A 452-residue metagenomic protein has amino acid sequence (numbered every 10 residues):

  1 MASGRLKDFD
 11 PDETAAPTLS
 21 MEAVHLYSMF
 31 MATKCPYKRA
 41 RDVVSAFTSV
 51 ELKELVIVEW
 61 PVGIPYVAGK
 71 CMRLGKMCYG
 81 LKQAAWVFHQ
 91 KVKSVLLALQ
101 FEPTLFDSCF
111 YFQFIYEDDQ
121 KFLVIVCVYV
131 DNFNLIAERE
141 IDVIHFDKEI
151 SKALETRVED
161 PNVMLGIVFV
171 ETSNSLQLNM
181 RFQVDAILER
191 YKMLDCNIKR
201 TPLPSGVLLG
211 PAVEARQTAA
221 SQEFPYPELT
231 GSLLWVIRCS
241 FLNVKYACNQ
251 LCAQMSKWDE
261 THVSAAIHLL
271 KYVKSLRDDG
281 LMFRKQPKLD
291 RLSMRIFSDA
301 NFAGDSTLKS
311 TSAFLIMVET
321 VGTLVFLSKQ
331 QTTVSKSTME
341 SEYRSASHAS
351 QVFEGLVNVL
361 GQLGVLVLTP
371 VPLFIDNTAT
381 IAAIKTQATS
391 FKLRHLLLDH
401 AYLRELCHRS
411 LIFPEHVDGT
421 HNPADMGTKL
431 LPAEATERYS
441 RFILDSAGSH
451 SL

Functional and structural regions predicted by a protein language model:
M1-C127, F133-A153: Metal/cofactor- and membrane transport-associated sequence elements
L6-D8, A253, M317-R344: A short, polar/acidic, helix/strand-boundary loop motif
Y27, D42, V58, G80 (+20 more regions): Mobile genetic element proteins and their domesticated derivatives, centered on retroelements and DNA transposons
Y27-S28, E159-L281, D418, M426-T428: C-terminal reverse transcriptase regions that engage the nucleic-acid substrate
S28-Y37, K271-S298, V367: Structured nucleic-acid-interacting core domains from mobile-element enzymes and related host factors, especially RNase
R39-V43, S232, R291-D305: Two-metal-ion RNase H-like nuclease active-site motif
L234, N301-V321: Acidic, metal-ligating active-site segments
Q254, L292-S293, T332-L452: RNase H-like nuclease module associated with reverse transcription
